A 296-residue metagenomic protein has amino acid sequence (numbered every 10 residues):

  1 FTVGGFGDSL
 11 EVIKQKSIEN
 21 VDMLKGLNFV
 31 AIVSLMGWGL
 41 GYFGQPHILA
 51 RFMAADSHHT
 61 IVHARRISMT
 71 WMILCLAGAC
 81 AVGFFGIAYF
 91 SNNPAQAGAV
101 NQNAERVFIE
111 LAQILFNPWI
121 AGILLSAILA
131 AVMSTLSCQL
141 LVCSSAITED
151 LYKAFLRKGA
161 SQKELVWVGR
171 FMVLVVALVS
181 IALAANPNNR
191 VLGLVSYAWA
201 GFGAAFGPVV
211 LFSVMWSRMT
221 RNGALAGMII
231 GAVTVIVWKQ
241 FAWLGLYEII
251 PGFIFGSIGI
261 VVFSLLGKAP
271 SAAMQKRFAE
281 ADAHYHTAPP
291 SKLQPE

Functional and structural regions predicted by a protein language model:
F1-E296: Membrane-embedded helix-loop-helix hairpins and adjacent transmembrane boundary segments in multi-pass transporters
